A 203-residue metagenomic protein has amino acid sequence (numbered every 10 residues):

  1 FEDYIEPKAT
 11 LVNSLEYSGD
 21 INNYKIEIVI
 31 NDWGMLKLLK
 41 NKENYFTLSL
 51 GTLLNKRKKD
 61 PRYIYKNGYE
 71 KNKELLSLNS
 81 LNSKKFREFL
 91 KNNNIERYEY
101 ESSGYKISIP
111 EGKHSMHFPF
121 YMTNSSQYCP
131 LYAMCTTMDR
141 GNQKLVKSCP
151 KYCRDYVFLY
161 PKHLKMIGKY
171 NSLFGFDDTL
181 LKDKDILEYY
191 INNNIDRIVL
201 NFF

Functional and structural regions predicted by a protein language model:
F1-F203: Active-site pocket-lining/capping segments in soluble small-molecule metabolic enzymes
